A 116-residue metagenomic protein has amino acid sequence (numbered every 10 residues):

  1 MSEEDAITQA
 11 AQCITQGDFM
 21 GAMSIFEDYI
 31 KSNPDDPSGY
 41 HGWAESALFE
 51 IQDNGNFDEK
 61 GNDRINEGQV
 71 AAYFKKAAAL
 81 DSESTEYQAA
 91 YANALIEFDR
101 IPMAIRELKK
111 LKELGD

Functional and structural regions predicted by a protein language model:
M1-S24, S32, P37: N-terminal leader/linker segments that initiate helical-solenoid repeat arrays
Q16-S24, E50-K76, F98-K110: Structural signature of tandem alpha-helical TPR/SEL1-like repeats, specifically the intra-repeat loop/turn
K31, A79, K112-E113: Amphipathic alpha-helical segments of tetratricopeptide repeats
